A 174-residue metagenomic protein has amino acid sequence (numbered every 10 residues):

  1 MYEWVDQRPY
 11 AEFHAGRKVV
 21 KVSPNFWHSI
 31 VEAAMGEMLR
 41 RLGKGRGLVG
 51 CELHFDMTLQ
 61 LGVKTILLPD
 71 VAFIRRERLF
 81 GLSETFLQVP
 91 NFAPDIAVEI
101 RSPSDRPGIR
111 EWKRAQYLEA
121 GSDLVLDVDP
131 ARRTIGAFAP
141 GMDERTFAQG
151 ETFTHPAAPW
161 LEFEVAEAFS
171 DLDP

Functional and structural regions predicted by a protein language model:
M1-P174: Gly/Pro/Ser/Thr-rich low-complexity, intrinsically disordered segments predominantly at protein N-termini
